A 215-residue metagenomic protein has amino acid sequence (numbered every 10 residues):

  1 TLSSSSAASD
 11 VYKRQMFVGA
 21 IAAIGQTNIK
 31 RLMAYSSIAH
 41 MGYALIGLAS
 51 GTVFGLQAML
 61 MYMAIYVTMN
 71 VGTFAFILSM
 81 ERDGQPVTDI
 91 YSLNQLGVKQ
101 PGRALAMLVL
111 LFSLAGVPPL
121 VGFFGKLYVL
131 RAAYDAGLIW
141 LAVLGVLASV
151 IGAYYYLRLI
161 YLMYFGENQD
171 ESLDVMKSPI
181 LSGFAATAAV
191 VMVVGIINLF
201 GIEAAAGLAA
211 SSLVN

Functional and structural regions predicted by a protein language model:
T1-A8, Y12: Single conserved hydrophobic/aromatic residue that forms the stacking wall/gate of nucleotide- or nucleobase-binding
L2-S3, T73, G183: Intrinsic disorder/low-structure terminal segments
S9, M16-M163: Functional transmembrane alpha-helices
P86, I90, G97-R103, R158-N215: Cytoplasmic/organellar membrane-interface segments at the starts of transmembrane helices in multi-pass inner-membrane
